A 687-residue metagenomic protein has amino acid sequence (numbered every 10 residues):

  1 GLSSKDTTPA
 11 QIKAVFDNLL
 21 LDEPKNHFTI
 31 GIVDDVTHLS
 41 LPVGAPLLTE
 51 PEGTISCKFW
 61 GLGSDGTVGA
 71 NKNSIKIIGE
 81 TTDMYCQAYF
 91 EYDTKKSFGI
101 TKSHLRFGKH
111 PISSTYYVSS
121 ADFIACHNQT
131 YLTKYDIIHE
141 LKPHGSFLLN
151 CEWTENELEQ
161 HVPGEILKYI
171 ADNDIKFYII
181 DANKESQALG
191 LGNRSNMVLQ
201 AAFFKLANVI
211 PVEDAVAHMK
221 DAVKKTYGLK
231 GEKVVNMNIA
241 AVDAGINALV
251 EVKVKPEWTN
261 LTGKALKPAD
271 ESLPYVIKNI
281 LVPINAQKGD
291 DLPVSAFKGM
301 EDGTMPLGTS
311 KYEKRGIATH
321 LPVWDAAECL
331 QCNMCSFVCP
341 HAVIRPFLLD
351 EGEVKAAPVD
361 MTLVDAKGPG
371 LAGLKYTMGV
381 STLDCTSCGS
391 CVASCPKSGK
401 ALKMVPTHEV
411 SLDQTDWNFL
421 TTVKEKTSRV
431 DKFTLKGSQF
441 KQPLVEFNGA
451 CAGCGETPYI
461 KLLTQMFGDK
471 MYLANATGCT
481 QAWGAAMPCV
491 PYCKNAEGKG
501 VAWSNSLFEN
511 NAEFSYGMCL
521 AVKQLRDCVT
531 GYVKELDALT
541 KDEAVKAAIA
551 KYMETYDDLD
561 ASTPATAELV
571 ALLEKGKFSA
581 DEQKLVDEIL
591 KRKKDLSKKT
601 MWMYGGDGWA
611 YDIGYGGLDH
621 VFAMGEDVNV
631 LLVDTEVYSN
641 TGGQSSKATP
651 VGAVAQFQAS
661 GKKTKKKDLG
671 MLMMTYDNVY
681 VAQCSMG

Functional and structural regions predicted by a protein language model:
G1, P51-G63, T67-P283, A356-P358 (+1 more regions): Active-site cofactor/cluster-binding pocket
G1-G44, M237-T259, V679-G687: Structural signature of the thiamine diphosphate
L2-S3, Q87-I100, C479-G484, V490 (+3 more regions): Short connector loops at secondary-structure junctions
K5-Q11, G69-N73, G99-K102, D136-I137 (+15 more regions): Short acidic, glycine/serine/threonine-rich loops at helix termini
S146-L149, W153-A171, D413-D431, P491-A502 (+1 more regions): Acidic, Ser/Thr-rich peripheral helices and adjacent loops at domain boundaries
V216-M219, G228-C385, V392-M601, A653: Ferredoxin-type iron-sulfur electron-transfer modules and their immediate structural context
W483-G484, E582-G687: Thiamine diphosphate
